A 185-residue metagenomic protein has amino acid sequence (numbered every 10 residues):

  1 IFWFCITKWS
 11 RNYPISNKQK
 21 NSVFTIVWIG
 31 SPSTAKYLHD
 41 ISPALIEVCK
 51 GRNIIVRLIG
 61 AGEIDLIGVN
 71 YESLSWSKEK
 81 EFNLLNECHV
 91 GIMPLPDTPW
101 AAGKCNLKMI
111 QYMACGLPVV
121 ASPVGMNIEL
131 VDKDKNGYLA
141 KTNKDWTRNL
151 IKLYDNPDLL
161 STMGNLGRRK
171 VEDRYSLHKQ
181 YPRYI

Functional and structural regions predicted by a protein language model:
I1-I15: Donor nucleotide-sugar binding/catalytic pocket of nucleotide-sugar-dependent glycosyltransferases
W9-N12, Q19-E87: Conserved catalytic-core segment of nucleotide-activated headgroup transferases in glycan assembly
N86-E87, A114, D132: Flexible glycine/serine/alanine-rich "lid" or loop that lines and gates the nucleotide-sugar donor pocket in diverse
M93, Q111-A114, P118-A121: Short hydrophobic beta-strand element within catalytic cores of glycosyltransferases and related nucleotide-activated
M93-A102: Short Ser/Thr-rich beta->loop micro-motif in glycosyltransferases that lines and helps position the nucleotide-sugar
G103, P123-D134, Y138-L139: Short acidic/histidine- and often glycine-rich active-site loop of Leloir-type glycosyltransferases that engages
K133-K144, K152-D158: Conserved acidic donor-binding segment of nucleotide-sugar-dependent glycosyltransferases
L159-R174, Q180: A short, well-ordered alpha-helix in the C-terminal region of glycosyltransferases
